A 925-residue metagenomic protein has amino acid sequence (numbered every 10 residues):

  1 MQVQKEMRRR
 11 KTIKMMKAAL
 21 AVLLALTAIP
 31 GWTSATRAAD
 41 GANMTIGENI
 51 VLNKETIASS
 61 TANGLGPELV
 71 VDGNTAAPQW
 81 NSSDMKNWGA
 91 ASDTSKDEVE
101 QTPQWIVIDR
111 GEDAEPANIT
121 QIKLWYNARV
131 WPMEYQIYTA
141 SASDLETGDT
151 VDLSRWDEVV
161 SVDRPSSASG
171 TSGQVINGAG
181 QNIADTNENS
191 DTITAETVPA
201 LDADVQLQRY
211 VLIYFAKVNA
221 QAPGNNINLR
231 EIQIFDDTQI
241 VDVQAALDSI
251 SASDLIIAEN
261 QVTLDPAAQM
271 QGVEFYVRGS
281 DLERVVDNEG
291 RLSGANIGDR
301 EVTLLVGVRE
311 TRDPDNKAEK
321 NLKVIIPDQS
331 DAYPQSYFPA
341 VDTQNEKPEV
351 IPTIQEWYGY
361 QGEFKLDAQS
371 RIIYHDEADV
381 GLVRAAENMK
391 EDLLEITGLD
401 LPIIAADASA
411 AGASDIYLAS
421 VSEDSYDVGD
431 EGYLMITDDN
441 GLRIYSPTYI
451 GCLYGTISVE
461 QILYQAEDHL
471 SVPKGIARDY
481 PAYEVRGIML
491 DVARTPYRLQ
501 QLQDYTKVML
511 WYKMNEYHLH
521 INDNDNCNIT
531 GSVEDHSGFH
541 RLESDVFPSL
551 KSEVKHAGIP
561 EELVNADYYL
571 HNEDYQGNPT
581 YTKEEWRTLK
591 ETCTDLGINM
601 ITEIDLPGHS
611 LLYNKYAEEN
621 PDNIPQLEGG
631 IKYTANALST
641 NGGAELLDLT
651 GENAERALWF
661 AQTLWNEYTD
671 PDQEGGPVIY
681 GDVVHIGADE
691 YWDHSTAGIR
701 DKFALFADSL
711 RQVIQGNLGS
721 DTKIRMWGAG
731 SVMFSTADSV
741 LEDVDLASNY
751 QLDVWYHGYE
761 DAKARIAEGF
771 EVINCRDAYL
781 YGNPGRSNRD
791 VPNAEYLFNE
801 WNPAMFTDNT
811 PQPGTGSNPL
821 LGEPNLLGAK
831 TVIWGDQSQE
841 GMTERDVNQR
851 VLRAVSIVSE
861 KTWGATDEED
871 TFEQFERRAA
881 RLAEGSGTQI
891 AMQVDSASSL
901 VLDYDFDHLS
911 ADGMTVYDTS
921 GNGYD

Functional and structural regions predicted by a protein language model:
A28-N43: Sec-dependent signal peptide cleavage junction
M44-T45, L52, A76, V894-D925: Extracytoplasmic low-complexity segments
T45, A77-L153, T192-I240: Aromatic, loop-rich ligand-recognition surfaces of beta-strand-rich domains
T238-A332: Beta-rich interaction/scaffold domains
Q329-D479, I724-T736, L746-S748, T888: Acidic, contiguous N-terminal accessory segments
L434-L646, E652-L658, T663-Q673, V678-V683: Feature activates predominantly on carbohydrate-active enzymes
L638-Q751, W755-K763: Active-site neighborhood of glycoside hydrolase catalytic domains
A729, T736-Y750, Y756-S898, L902: Flexible, acidic glycine-rich loops studded with aromatic residues
